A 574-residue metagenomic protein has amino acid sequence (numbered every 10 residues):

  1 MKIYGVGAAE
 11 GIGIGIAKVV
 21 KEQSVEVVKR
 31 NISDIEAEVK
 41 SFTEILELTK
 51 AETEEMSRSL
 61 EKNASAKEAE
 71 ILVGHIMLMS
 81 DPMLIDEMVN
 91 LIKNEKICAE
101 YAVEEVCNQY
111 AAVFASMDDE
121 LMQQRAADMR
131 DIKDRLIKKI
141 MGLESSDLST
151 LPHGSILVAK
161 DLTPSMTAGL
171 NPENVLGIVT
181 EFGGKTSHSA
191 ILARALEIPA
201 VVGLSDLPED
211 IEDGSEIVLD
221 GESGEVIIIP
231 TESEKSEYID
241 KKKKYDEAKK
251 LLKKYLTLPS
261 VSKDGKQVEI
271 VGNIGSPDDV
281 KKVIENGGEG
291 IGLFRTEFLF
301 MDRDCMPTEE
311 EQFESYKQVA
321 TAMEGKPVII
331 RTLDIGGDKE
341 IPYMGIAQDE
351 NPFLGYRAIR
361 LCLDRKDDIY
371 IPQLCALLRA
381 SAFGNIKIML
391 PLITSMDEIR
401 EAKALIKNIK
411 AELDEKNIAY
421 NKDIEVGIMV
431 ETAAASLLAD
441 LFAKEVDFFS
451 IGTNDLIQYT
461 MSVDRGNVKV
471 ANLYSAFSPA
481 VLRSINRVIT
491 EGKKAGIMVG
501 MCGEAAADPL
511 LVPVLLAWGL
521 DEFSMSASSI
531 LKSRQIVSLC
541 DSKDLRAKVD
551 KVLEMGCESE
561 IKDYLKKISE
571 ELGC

Functional and structural regions predicted by a protein language model:
M1-A322, V328-I335, R365-K366, Q373-L374 (+5 more regions): Non-catalytic, soluble scaffold/interaction modules
K249-C574: Conserved alpha/beta-domain cores
